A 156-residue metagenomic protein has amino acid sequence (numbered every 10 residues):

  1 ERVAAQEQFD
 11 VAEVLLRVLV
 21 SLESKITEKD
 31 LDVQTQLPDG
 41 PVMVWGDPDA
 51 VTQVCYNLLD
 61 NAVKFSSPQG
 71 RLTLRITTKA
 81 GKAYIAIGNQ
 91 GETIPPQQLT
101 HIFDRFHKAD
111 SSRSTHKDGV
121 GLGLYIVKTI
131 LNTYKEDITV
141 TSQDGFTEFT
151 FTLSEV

Functional and structural regions predicted by a protein language model:
E1-A4, M43-G46: Conserved micro-motifs of the catalytic ATP-binding
A5-E23, Q34: A conserved beta-strand-to-alpha-helix junction within the catalytic ATP-binding
E7-Q8, T27, D32-V42: Conserved catalytic submotifs in the C-terminal HATPase_c
A62-V63: Short helix-loop "hinge" at the ATP-lid/N-box region of the Bergerat-fold HATPase_c
Q69-G81: Short beta-strand/loop element within the Bergerat-fold HATPase_c
I94-K108: Short conserved segment of the HATPase_c
K135-E136: Conserved glycine-rich
